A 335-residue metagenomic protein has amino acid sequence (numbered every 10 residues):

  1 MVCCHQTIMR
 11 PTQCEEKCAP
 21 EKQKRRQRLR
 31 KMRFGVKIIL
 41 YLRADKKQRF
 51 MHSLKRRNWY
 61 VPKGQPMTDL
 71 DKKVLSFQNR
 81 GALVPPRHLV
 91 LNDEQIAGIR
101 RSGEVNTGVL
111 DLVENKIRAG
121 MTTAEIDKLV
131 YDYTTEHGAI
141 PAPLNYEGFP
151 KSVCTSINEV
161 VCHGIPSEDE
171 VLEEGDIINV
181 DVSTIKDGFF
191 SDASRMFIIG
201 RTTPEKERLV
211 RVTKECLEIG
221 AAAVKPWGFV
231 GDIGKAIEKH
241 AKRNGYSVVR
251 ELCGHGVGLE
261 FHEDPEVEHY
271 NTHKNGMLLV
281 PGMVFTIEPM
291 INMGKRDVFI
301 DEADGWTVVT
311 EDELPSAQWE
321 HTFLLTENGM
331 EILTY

Functional and structural regions predicted by a protein language model:
C3-C4, C14, C18: Cysteine-centered motifs
C4, R30, F34-Y335: Active-site neighborhoods and metal-handling regions in enzymes and metal-associated proteins
I8-M9: Hydrophobic alpha-helical signal/anchor motif
A19-Q23, L29: Hydrophobic alpha-helical membrane-insertion segments
